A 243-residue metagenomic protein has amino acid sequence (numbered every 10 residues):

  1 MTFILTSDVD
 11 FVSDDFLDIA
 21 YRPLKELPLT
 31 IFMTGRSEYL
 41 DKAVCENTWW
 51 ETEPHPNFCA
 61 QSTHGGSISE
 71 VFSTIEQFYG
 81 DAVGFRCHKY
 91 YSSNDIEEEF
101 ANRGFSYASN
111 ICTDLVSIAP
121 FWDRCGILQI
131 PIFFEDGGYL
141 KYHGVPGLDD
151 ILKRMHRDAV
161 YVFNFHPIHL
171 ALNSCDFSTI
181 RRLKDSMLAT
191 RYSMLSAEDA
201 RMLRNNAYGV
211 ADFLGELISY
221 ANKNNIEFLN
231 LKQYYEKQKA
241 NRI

Functional and structural regions predicted by a protein language model:
M1-W50, S73, Q77-D81, N94-S106 (+1 more regions): Terminal accessory/targeting
T52-F58: Histidine-centered catalytic micro-motifs
A60-F72: A broadly used, surface-exposed interaction patch
K89-Y90: Conserved strand-turn element in the central/C-terminal portion of the radical SAM core barrel that lines
